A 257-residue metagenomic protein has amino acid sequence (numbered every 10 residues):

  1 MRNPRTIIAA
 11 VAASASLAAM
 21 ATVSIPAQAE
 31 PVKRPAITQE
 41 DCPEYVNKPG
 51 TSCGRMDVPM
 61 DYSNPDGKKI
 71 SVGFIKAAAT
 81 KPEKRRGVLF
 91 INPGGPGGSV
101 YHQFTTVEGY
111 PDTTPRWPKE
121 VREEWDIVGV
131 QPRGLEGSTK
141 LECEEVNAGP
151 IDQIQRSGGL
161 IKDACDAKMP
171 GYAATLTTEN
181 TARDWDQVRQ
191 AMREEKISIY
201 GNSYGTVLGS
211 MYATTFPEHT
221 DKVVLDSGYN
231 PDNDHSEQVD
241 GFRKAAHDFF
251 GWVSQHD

Functional and structural regions predicted by a protein language model:
M1-A29, W185: Secretory targeting and sorting signals
P31-D257: Gly/Pro-rich cap/lid or specificity-loop segments adjacent to the active site
